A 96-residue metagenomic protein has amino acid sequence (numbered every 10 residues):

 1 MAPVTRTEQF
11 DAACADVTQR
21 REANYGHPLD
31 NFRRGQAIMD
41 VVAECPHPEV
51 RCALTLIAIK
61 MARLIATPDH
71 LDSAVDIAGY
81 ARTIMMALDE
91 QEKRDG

Functional and structural regions predicted by a protein language model:
M1-G96: Intrinsically disordered, low-complexity regulatory regions that flank transcription factor DNA-binding cores
